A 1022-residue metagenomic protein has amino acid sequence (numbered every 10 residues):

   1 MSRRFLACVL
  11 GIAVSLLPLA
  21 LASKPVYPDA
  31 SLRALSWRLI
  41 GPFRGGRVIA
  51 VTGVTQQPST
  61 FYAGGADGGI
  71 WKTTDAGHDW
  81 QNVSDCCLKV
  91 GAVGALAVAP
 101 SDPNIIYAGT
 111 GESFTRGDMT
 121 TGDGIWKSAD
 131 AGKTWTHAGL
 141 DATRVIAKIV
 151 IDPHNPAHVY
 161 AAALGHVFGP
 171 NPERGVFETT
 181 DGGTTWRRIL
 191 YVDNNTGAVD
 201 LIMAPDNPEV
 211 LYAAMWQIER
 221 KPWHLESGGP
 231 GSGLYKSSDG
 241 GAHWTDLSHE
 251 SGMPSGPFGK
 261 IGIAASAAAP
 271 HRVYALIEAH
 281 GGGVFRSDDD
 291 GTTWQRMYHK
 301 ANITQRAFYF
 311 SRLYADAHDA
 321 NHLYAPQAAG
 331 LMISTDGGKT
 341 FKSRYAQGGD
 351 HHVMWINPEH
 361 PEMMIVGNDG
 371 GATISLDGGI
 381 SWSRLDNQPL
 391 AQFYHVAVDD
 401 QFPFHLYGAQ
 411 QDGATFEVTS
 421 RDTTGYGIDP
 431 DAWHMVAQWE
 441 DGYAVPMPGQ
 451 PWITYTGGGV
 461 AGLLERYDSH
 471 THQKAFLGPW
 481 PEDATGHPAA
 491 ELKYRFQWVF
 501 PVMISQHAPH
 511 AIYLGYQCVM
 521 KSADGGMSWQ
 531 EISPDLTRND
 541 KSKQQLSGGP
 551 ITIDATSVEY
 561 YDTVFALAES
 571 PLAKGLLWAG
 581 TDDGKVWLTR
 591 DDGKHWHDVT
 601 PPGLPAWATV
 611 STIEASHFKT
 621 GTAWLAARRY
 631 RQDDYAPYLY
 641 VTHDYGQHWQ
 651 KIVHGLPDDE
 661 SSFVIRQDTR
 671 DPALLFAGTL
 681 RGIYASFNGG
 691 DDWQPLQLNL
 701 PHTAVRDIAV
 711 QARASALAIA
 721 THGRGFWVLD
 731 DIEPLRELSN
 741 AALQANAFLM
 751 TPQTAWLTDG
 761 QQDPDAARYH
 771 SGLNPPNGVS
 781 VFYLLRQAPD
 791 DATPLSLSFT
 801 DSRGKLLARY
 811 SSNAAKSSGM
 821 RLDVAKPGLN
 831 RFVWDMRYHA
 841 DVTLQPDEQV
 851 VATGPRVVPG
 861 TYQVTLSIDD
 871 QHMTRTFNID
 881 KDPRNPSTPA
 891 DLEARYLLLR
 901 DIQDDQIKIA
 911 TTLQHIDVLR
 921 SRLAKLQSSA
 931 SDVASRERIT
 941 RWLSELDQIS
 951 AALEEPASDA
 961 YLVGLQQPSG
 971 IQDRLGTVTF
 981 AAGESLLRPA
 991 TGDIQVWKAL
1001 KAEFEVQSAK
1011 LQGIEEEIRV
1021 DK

Functional and structural regions predicted by a protein language model:
A7-P18: Bacterial N-terminal signal peptides
S23-Y769, P776-R786: Beta-propeller blade termini and top-face loops
G91, L806-T853: Glycine-centered tight-turn motifs at strand-turn-strand junctions
R466-Y467, V781-L785, D790-Y810, T861-T865: Beta-strand-rich binding/interaction modules
P734-G760, T874-A910: Low-complexity, Pro/Ser/Thr- and charge-rich linker/hinge segments at domain boundaries
T758-S796, T800, L829-V833, L892 (+2 more regions): Contiguous beta-strand segments within globular domains
A840-L844, S867-R875: Short acidic/polar inter-strand loop motif in beta-rich domains
I868, F877, A910-K1022: Mature extracytoplasmic or organellar-lumen-exposed domains after removal of signal/transit peptides
